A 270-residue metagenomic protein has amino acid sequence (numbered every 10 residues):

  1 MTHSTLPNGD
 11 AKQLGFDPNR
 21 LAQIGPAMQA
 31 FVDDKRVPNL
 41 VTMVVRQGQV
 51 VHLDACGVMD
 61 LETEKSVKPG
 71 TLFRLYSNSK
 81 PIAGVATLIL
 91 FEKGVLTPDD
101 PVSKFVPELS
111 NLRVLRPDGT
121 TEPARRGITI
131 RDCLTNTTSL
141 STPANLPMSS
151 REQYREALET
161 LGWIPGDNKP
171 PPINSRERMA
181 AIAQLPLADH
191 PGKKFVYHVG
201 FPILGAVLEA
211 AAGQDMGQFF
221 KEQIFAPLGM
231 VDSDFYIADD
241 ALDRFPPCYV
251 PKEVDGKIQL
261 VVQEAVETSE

Functional and structural regions predicted by a protein language model:
H3-S4, R113-E270: Short, surface-exposed loop or secondary-structure junction motifs that flank catalytic or metal-binding residues
G9-L75, V95-T97, N111-P117: Short, conserved catalytic-motif segment at the N-terminal edge
A22-M28, G48, F73-V102, F201-E209: Active-site SXXK
V32, F91-E92, A183: Alpha-helix C-terminal capping/helix-coil junction sites
N39, T97-K104, D215-F219: Alpha-helix N-cap and coil->helix boundary residues
A55-G57, P101, Q263-A265: Short clusters of small/polar residues that mark proteolytic maturation junctions
S103-N111: Acidic helix-start/capping segments at beta-turn-to-alpha-helix junctions
